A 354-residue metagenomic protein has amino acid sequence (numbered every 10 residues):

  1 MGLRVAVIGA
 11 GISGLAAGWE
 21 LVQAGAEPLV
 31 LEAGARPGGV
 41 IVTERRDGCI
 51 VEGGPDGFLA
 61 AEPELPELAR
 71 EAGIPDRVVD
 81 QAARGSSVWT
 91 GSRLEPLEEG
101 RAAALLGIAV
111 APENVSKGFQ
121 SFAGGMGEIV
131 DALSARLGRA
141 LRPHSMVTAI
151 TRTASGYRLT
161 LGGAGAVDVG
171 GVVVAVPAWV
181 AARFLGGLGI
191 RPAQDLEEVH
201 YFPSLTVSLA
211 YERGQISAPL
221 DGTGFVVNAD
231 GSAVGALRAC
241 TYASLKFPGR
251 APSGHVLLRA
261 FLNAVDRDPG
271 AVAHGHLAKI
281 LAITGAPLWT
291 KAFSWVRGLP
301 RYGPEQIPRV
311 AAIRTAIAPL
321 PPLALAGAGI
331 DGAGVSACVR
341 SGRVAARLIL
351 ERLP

Functional and structural regions predicted by a protein language model:
L3-V30, L350: N-terminal Rossmann-like FAD-binding beta1-loop-alpha1 element of flavoenzymes
S13, R36, W179: Conserved Rossmann-like nucleotide-cofactor binding loop
V22-R46: Glycine-rich FAD pyrophosphate-binding loop
T43, L65-V88, E198-Y201, I216-P219 (+2 more regions): A short alpha-helix-loop-beta-strand transition element characteristic of N-terminal alpha/beta dinucleotide-binding
D47-A111: Dinucleotide-binding Rossmann-like beta1-alpha1 core, especially the glycine-rich loop that anchors the ADP
L97-A102, C240-P354: Conserved flavin/dinucleotide-binding core of flavoenzymes
P112-G163, V167-G171: Helical element adjacent to the flavin cofactor pocket in flavoenzyme catalytic cores
A149-G270, K279-I280: Mid-domain catalytic core of redox enzymes that form a hydrophobic substrate pocket/lid adjacent to a catalytic redox
